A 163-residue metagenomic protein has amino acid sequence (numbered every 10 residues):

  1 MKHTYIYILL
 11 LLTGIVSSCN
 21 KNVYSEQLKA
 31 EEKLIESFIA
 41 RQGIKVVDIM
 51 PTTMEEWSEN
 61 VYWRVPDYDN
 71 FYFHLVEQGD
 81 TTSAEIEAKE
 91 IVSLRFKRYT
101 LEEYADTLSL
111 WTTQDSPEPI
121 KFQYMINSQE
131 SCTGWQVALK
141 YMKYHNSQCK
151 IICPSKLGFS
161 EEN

Functional and structural regions predicted by a protein language model:
M1-C19: Sec-dependent bacterial lipoprotein signal peptides
C19-N163: Cross-family detector of peptidyl-prolyl cis-trans isomerase
